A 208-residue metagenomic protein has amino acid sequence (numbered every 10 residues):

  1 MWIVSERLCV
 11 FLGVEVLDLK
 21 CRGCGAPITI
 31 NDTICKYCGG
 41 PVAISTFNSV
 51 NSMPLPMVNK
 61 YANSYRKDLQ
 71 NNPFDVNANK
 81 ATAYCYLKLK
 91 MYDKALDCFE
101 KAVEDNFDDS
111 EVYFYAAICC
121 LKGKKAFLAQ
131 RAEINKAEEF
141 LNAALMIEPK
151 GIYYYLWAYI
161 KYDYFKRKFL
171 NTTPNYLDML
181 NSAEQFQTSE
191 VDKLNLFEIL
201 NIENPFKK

Functional and structural regions predicted by a protein language model:
M1-K60: Long, contiguous interaction/recruitment modules in multidomain scaffold/adaptor proteins
P73, F107, E148-P149, Q187-T188: Short coil turns that delineate tetratricopeptide repeat
N77, E111, I152-Y154: Start-of-helix register in tetratricopeptide repeats
K90, A117, L121-A129, A158 (+2 more regions): Short coil/turn linking the two alpha-helices of tandem helical-hairpin repeats
T173-K208: Terminal, low-structured helical/coil segments at or just beyond the last alpha-helical repeat
